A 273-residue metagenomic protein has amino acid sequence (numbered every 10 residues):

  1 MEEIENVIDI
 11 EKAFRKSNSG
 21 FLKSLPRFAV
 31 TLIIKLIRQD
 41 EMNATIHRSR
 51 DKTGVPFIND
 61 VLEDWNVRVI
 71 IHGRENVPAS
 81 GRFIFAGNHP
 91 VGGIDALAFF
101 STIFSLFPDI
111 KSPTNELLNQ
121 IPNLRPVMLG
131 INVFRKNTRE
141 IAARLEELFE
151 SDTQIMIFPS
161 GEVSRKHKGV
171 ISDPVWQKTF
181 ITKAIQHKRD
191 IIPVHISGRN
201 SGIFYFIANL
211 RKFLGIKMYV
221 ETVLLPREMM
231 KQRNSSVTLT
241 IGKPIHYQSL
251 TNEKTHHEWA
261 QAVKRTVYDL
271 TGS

Functional and structural regions predicted by a protein language model:
M1-F83, A96-A98, R125: Membrane-anchoring hydrophobic helices of lipid-metabolizing enzymes
E2, N6, I10, I141-S273: Non-catalytic C-terminal accessory region of glycerolipid acyltransferases and related lyso-lipid remodeling enzymes
Q39-E41, G81-K136: Catalytic core of membrane glycerolipid acyltransferases/transacylases, capturing the structured, soluble-facing
H47, D60-N66, I131-N137, G169-V170: Short, flexible loop segments at the rims of nucleotide/cofactor-binding pockets, characterized by
N59-E63, Q120-P122, M230-Q232: Short, conserved catalytic or adaptor-binding loops enriched in Gly and charged residues
D64-N66, F107, N123, Q186: Short, well-ordered coil/turn elements that cap or connect secondary structure elements
W65-I71, K136-R139, E221-V223: Short gly/ser/thr-rich secondary-structure transition/capping motifs
V67-R74, P113-E116, I141-E147: Short, charged beta->alpha transition segments
